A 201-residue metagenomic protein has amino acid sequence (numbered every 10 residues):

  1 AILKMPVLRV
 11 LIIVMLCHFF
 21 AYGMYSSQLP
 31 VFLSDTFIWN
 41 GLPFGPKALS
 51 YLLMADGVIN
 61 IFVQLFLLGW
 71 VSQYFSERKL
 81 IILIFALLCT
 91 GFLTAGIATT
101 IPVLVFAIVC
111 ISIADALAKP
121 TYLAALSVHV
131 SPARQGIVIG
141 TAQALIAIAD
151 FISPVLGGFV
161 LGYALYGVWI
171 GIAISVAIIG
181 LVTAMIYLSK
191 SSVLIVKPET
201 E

Functional and structural regions predicted by a protein language model:
A1-I12, E199-E201: Juxtamembrane intracellular "pre-TM" segments in multi-pass secondary transporters
S27-A48: Short amphipathic helix-loop junctions that connect adjacent transmembrane helices in Major Facilitator Superfamily/SLC
F62-S76, L161: Helix-to-loop junctions at the C-terminal end of transmembrane segments in multipass secondary transporters
K79-T94, I174: Structural signature of the two symmetry-related core transmembrane helices
G96-I108: Helix-loop junctions at membrane interfaces in 12-TM secondary transporters
L117-V130: Intracellular juxtamembrane helix-capping segments at the cytosolic ends of symmetry-related transmembrane helices
H129, R134-Y163: A late C-terminal transmembrane helix in Major Facilitator Superfamily
F159-A177: A membrane-interface helix-boundary motif in multi-pass transporters
